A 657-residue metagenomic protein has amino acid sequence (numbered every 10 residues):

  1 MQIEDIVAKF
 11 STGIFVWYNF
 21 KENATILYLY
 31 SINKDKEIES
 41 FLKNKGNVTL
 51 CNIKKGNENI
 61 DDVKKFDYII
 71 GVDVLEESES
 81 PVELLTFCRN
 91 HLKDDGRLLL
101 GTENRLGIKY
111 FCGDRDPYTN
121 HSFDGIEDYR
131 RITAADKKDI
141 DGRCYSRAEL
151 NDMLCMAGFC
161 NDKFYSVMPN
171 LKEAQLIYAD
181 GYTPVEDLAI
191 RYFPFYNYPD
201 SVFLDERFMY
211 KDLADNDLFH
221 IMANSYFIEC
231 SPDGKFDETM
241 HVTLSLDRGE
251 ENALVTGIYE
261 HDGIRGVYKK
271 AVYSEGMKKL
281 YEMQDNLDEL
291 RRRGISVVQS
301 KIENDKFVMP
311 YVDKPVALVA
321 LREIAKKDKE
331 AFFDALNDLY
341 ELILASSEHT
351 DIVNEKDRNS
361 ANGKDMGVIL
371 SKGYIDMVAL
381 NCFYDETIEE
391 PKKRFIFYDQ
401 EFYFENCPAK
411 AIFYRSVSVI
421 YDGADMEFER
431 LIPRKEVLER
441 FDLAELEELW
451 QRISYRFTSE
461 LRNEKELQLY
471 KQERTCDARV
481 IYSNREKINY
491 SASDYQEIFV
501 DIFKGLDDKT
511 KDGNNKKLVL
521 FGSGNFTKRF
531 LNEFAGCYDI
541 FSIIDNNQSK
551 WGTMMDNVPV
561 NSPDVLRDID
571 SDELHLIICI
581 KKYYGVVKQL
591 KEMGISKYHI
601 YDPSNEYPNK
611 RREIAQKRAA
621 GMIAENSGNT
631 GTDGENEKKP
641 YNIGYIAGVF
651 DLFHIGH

Functional and structural regions predicted by a protein language model:
D5-T25: Conserved alpha-helix/loop element of class I SAM-dependent methyltransferases that forms part of the SAM/SAH-binding
V82-R97: A short glycine-rich, Lys/Arg-flanked "PGG" loop and its adjoining helix->strand segment in the class I
L100-D124: Conserved class I S-adenosyl-L-methionine
D139-F164: Short alpha-helix
T243-D288: ATP-binding glycine-rich loop module of kinase domains
V297-T350, N354: Conserved structural core of kinase catalytic domains
N359-F428: Catalytic activation segment of kinase domains across protein kinase-like and atypical kinase folds
R474-G631: Hydrophobic, well-ordered beta-alpha structural blocks that scaffold small-molecule cofactor pockets
